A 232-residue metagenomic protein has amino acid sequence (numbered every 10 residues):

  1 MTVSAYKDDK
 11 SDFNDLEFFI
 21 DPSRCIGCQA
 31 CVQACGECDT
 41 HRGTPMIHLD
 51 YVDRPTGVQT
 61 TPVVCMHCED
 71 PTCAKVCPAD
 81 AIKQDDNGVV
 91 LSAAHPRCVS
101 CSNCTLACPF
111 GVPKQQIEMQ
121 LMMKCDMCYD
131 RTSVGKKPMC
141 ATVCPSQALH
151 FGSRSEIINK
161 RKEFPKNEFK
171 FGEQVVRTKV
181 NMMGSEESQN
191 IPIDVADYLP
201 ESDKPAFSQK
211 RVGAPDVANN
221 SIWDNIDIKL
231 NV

Functional and structural regions predicted by a protein language model:
M1-V232: Non-ligating segments of multi-cofactor redox enzymes
